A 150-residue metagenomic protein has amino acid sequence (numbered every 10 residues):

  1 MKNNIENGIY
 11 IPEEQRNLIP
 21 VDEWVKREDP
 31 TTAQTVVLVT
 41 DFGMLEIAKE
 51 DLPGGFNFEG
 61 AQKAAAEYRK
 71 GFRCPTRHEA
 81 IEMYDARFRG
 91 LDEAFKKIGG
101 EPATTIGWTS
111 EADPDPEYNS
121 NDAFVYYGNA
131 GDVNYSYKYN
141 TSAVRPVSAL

Functional and structural regions predicted by a protein language model:
M1-G71, N121-V125, K138-L150: Short, compositionally biased
F58-R73, R77-N134, V147-L150: An exposed tryptophan-centered "aromatic clamp" motif
